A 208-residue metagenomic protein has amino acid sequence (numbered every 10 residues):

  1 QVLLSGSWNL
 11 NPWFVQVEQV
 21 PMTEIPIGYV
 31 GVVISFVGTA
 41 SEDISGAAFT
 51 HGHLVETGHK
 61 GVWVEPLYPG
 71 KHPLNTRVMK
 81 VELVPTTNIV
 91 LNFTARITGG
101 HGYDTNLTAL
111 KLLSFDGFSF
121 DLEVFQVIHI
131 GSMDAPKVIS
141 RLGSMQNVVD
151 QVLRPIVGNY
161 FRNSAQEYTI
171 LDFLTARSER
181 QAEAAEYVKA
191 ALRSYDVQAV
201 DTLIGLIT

Functional and structural regions predicted by a protein language model:
Q1-T208: N-terminal hydrophobic membrane-entry segments
